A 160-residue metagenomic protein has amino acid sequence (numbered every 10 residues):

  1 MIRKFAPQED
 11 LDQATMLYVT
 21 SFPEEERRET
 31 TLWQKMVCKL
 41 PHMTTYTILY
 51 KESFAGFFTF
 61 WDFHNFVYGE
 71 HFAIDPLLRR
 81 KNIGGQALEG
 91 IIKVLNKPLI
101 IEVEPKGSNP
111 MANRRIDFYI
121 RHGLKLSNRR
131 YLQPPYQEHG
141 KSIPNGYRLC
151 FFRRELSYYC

Functional and structural regions predicted by a protein language model:
M1-L32: Short amphipathic alpha-helix that is part of the acyltransferase structural core
S21-K51: Active-site rim helix/loop that mediates acceptor-substrate recognition in acyltransferases
E24, I116, I120-G140: Conserved catalytic-core motifs of GNAT/GCN5-like acyltransferases
T44-Y46, V67, S142-R148: Short beta-strand micro-motifs in enzyme catalytic cores
T47, E52-A73: Conserved beta-strand in the GNAT
I74, R80-V94: Conserved acetyl-CoA-binding loop-helix of GNAT-fold acetyltransferases
L95-P110: Conserved GNAT acetyl-CoA-binding A-motif
L132-C160: C-terminal "cap" of GNAT-fold acetyltransferases
